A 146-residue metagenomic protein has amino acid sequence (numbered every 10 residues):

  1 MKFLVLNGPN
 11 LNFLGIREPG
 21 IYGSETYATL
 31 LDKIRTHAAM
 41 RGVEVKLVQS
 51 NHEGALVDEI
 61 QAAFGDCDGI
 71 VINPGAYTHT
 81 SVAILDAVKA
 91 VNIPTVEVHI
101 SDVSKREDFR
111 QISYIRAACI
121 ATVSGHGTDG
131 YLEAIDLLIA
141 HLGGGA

Functional and structural regions predicted by a protein language model:
M1-L4: Extreme N-terminal starter segment of soluble prokaryotic enzymes
P9-L11, G75-T78, S101-V103: Short glycine-rich anion-binding loops that position phosphate/pyrophosphate groups of nucleotides and phosphorylated
L14-A28: Glycine- and acidic-residue-enriched helix-capping/strand-helix junction motifs
K46-G54: Short beta->alpha junction loops
L47, V96, K105-A146: Short, glycine-/small-residue-rich phosphate/pyrophosphate-handling segment
A55-E59: Short acidic active-site motifs
A63-I70: Short acidic/histidine-rich motifs immediately flanking catalytic phosphotransfer sites in two-component signaling
S81-A90: Short Gly/Thr/Asp-enriched flexible loops that form oxyanion-binding sites at enzyme active sites
